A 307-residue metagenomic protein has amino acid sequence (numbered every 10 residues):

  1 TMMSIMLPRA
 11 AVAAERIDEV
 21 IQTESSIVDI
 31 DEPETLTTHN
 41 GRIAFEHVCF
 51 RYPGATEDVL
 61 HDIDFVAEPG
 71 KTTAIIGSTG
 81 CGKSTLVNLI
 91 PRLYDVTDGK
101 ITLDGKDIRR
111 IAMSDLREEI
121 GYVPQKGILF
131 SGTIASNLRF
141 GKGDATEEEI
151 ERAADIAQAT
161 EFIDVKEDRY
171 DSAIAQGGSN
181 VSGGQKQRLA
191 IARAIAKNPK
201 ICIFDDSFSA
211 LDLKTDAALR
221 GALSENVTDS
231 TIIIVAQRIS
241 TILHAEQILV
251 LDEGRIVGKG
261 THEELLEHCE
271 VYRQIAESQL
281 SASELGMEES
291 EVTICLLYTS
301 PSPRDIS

Functional and structural regions predicted by a protein language model:
T1-V20: Cytosolic ends of transmembrane helices, especially the final helix of ABC transmembrane type-1 domains
L7, E24-I27: Signal-transduction coiled-coil helices of two-component systems
E19, S26, R139: Conserved E/DxxT/N motif and adjacent residues on the DHp alpha2 helix of HisKA-family sensor histidine kinases
T23-E24, S278: Generic structural signal for alpha-helix termini and adjacent loop/cap motifs
D29-I30, L36-S300: ABC-type nucleotide-binding domain
P301-S307: A short, hydrophobic C-terminal helix/tail in secreted or cell-surface proteins
